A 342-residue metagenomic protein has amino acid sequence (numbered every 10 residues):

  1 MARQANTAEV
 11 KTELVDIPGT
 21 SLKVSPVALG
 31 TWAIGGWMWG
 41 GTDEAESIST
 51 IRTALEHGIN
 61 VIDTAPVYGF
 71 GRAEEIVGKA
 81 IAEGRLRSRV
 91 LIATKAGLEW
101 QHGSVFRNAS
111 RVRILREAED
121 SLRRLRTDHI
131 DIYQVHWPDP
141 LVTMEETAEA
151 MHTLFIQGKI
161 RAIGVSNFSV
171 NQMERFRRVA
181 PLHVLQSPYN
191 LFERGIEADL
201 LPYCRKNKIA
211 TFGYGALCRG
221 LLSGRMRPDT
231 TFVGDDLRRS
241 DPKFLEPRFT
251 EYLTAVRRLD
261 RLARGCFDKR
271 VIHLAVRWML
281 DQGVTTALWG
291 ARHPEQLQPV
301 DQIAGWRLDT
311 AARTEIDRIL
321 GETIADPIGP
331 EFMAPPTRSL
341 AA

Functional and structural regions predicted by a protein language model:
M1-V90, A342: N-terminal binding-site loop/beta-alpha segment at the start of enzyme catalytic domains that lines or forms
I17, L29, S47, I62 (+13 more regions): Conserved, mostly hydrophobic/aromatic
L22-V27, G58-N60, L86-V90, T127-D131 (+5 more regions): Short, well-ordered coil/turn segments that N-cap beta-strands
W32-I34, A65-V67, K95-E99, V135-P138 (+4 more regions): Active-site beta-loop-alpha junctions enriched in small/polar residues
A33-M38, E99-V105, Q298-P299: A short acidic, helix-capping loop that chelates divalent metal ions and anchors anionic groups
Q101-E193, D199: Glycine/proline-rich, positively charged, aromatic-decorated active-site loop/lid region on the catalytic face
I196-D235: Aromatic-lined glycan-binding groove of carbohydrate-active enzymes
A216, P247-W306: Conserved short secondary-structure transition element at the edge of the structured enzyme core that lines
